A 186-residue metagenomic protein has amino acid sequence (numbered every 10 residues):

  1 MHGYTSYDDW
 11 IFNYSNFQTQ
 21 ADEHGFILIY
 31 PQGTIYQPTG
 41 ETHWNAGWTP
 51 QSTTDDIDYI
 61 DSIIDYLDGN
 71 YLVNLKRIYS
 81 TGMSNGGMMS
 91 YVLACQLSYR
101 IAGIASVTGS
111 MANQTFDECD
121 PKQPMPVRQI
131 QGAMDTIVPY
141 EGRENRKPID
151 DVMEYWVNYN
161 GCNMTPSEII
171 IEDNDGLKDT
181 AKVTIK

Functional and structural regions predicted by a protein language model:
M1-G3, S84, I130: Conserved beta-strand->loop/alpha-helix structural units within folded catalytic cores of enzymes with alpha/beta
M1-Y79, M88-V92, Q96, E118: Serine-hydrolase catalytic machinery in alpha/beta-hydrolase-like enzymes
P31, S98, P124-P126: Proline-centered helix-kink/hinge sites
V73-K76, Y99-A102, Q123: Structured loop/turn residues at beta-strand edges in well-structured enzyme cores
S80-G82, V107: Short beta-strand immediately N-terminal to the catalytic nucleophile in serine-hydrolase-like folds
G82, G86, D135: Conserved G/P- and acidic residue-centered "switch" motifs that form tight phosphate/ATP-binding loops in soluble
Q96-L97, G109: Extended hydrophobic/aromatic-rich secondary-structure runs
A102-I185: The feature captures the conserved acid-bearing segment of alpha/beta-hydrolase catalytic domains
